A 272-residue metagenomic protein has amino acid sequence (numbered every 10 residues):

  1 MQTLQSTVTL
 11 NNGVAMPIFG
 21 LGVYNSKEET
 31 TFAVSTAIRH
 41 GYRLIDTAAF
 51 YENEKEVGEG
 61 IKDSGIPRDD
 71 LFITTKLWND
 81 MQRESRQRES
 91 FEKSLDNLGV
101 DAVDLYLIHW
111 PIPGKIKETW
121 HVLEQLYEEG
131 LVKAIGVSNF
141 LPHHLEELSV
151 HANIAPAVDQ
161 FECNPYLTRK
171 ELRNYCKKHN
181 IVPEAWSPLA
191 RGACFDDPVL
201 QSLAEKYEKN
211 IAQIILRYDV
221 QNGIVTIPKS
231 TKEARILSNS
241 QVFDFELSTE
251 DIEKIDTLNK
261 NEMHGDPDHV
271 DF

Functional and structural regions predicted by a protein language model:
M1-L71, A190, D271: N-terminal binding-site loop/beta-alpha segment at the start of enzyme catalytic domains that lines or forms
Q2-V8, K55-K62, S90-K93, P142-L145 (+1 more regions): Alpha-helical scaffolding within the catalytic cores of extracellular/periplasmic polymer-degrading hydrolases
N11, T36-I38, G58-D70, E92-D101 (+3 more regions): Acidic (Asp/Glu)-rich catalytic clusters
N25-A37, R83-L98, H143-E146, L167-T168: Short, acidic/polar
N25-E29, T47-E56, D80-S85, P111-K115 (+2 more regions): Acidic-and-aromatic substrate-binding clefts and catalytic sites of carbohydrate-active enzymes
Y42, V100-V103, V132, P156: A structural motif
K76, D80-W120: Glycine/small-residue-rich loop that forms an oxyanion/phosphate-binding "nest" at active or ligand-binding sites
W110-F272: Beta/alpha (TIM)-barrel catalytic core signal, keyed to glycine-rich beta->alpha loops juxtaposed to Asp/Glu that bind
